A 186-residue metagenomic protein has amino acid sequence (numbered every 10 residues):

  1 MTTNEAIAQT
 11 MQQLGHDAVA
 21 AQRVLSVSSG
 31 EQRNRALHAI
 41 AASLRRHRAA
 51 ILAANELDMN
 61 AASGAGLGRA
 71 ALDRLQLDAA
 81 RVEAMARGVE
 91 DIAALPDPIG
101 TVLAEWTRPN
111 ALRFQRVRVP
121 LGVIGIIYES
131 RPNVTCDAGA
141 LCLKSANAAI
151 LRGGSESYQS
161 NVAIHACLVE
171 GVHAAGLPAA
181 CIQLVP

Functional and structural regions predicted by a protein language model:
M1-L112: N-terminal Rossmann-like NAD(P)+-binding subdomain of aldehyde/semialdehyde dehydrogenases
A94, V102-P186: Rossmann-like NAD(P) dinucleotide-binding subdomain of oxidoreductase/dehydrogenase enzymes
